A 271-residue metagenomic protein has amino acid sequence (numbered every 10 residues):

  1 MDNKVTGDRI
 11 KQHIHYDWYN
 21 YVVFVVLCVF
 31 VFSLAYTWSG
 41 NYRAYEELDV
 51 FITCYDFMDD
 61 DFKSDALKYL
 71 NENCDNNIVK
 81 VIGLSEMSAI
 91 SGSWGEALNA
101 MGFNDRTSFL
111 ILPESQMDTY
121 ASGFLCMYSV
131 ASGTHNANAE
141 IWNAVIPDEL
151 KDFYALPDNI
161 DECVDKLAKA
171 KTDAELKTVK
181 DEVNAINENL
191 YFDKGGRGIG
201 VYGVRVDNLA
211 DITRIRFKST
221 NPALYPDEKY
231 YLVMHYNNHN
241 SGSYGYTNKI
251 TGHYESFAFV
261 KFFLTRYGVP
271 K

Functional and structural regions predicted by a protein language model:
M1-K11: Short, membrane-interfacial amphipathic segments enriched in basic
G7, K63, H253-S256: Generic preference for well-ordered alpha-helical elements
K11, H15, K68, N99-A100 (+1 more regions): Surface-exposed alpha-helical segments enriched in charged/polar residues
H13, C54-M58, T247: Conserved aromatic-histidine-acidic binding/catalytic patches
I14-W38: Hydrophobic membrane-insertion alpha-helices, especially the h-region of bacterial N-terminal signal peptides
S33, T37-W38, K151, I160-K271: Exported/periplasmic ABC-transporter solute-binding proteins
R43-T119: Early extracytoplasmic/lumenal segment of secretory-pathway proteins
S91-Y191: Extracytoplasmic "Venus flytrap"/periplasmic binding protein-like
